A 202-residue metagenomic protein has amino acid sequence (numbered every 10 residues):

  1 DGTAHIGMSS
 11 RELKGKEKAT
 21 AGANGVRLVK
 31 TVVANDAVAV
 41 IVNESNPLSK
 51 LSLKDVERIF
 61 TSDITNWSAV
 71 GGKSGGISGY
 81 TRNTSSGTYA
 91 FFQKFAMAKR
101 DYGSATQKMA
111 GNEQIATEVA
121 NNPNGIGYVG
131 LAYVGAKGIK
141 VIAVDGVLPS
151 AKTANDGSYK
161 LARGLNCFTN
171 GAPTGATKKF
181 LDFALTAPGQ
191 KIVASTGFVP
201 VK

Functional and structural regions predicted by a protein language model:
D1-K202: Exported/periplasmic ABC-transporter solute-binding proteins
